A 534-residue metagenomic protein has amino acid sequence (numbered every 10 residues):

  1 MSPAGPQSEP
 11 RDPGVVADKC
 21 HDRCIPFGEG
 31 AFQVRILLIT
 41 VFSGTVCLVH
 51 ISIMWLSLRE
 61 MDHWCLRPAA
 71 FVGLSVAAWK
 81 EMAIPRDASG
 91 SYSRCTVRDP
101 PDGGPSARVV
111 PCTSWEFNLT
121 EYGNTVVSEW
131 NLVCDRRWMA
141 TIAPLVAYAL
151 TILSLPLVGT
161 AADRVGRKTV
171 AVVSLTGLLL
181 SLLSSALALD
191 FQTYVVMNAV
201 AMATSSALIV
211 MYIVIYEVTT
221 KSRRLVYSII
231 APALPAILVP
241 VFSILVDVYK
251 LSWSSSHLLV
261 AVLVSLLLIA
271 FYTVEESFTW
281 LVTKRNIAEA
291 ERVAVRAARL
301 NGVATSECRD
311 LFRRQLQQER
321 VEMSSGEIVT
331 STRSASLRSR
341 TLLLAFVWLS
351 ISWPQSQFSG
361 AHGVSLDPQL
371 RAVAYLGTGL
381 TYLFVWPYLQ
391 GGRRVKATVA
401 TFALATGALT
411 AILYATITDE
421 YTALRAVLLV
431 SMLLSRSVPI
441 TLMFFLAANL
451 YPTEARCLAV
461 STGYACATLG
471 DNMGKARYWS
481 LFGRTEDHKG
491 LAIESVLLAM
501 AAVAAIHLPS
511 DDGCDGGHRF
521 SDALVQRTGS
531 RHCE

Functional and structural regions predicted by a protein language model:
E9-V34, S89-W138, R299-A361, S365 (+1 more regions): Flexible cytoplasmic loops linking transmembrane helices in multi-pass membrane transporters
S43-C47, L150-T151, T204-I209, T219-F271 (+2 more regions): Glycine-rich segments within core transmembrane alpha-helices of 12-TM secondary carriers
L48, S52, N198, I351 (+2 more regions): C-terminal transmembrane bundle
E60-A107, T113, Y249-E319, S495-E534: Central mid-sequence intracellular linker of multi-pass
M61, A161, L245-V246, Y388-L389 (+1 more regions): Hydrophobic alpha-helical transmembrane and interfacial-helix anchor sites in secondary transporters
W130, S206-T219, S437-Y451: Intracellular juxtamembrane helix-capping segments at the cytosolic ends of symmetry-related transmembrane helices
I142-G159, I237, A372-V385: Central cavity-lining transmembrane alpha-helices of secondary-active solute carriers, predominantly the Major
G166, L187-D190, A415-D419: Helix-breaking motifs and short loop linkers at transmembrane-helix boundaries and internal kinks in secondary membrane
